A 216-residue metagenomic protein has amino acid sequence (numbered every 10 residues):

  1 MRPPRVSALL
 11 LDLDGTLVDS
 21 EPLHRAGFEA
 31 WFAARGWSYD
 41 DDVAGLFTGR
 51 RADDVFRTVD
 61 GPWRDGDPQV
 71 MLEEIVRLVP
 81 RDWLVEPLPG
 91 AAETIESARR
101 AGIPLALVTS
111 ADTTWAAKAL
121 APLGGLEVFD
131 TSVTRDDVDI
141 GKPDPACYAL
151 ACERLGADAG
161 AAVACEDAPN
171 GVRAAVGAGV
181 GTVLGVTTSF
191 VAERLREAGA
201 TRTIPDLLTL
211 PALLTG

Functional and structural regions predicted by a protein language model:
M1-S7, A92, E96-R99, D112-G216: Asp-based, Mg2+/Mn2+-dependent phosphohydrolase catalytic module
R2-E96, R100-A101: N-terminal helical cap/lid subdomain that shapes the substrate entry/recognition surface in HAD-like hydrolases
T16, T109-A111: Conserved phosphate-coupling serine/threonine residues in phosphotransfer and NTP-handling enzymes
A30, D42-V43, V59, V70-M71 (+5 more regions): Residue-level detector of alpha-helical recognition elements and their boundaries
P87, V108, I140: Residue-level marker of regulatory loop/turn positions in helix-turn-helix DNA-binding domains and in histidine
P104-A106, T182: Proline-centered loop/turn at the N-terminus of a beta-strand
